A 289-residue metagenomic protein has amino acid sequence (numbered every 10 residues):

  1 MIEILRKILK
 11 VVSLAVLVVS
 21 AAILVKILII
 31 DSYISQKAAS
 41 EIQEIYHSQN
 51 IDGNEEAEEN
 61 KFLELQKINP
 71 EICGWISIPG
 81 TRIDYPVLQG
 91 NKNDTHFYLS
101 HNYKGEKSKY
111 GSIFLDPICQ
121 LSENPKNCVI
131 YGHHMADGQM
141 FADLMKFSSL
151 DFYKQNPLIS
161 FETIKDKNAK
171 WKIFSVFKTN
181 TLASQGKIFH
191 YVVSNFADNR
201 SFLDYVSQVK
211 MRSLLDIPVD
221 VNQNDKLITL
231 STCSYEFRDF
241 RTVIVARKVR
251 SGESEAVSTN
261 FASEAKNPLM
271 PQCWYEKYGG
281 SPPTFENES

Functional and structural regions predicted by a protein language model:
M1-L17: N-terminal Sec-pathway targeting helices
L17-S289: Solvent-exposed, non-transmembrane regions of membrane-associated and secreted proteins
